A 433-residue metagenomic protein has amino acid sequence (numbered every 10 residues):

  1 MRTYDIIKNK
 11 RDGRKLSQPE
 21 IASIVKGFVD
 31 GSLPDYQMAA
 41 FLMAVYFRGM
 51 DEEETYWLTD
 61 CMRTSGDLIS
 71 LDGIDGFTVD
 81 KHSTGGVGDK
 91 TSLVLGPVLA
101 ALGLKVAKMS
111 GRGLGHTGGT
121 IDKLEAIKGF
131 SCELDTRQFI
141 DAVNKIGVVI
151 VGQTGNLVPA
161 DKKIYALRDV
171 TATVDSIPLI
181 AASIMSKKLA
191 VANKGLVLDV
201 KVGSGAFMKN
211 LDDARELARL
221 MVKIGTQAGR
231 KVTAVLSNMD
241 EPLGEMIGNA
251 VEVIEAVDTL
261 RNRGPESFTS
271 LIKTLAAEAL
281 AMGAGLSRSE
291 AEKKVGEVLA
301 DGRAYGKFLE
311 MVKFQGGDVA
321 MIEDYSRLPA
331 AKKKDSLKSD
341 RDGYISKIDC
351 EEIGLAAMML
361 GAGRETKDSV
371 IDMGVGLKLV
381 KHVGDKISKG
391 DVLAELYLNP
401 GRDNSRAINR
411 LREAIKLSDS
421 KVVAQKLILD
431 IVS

Functional and structural regions predicted by a protein language model:
M1-G88, L309-D318, D430-S433: Acidic, glycine/proline-rich low-complexity segments that act as flexible tails and inter-domain linkers
D5, K10, K15-Q18, F28 (+5 more regions): Well-ordered secondary-structure scaffolds
F47, L93-K105, K187-A192, Q227-A228 (+1 more regions): Alpha-helix C-terminal capping segments
D60-S83, T136-A166: Self-splicing inteins and homing endonuclease
F77-A100, L104-H116: Glycine/serine-rich anion-binding loops at beta->alpha junctions that coordinate negatively charged ligand groups
M109, V143, V151-Q153, D199-G203 (+1 more regions): Short beta-strand segments
K123-V149, R219-G225, G229: A glycine-rich helix N-cap at a beta->alpha junction
K145-N193: Phosphate/diphosphate-binding glycine-rich loops and adjacent basic-rich segments that engage nucleotide
